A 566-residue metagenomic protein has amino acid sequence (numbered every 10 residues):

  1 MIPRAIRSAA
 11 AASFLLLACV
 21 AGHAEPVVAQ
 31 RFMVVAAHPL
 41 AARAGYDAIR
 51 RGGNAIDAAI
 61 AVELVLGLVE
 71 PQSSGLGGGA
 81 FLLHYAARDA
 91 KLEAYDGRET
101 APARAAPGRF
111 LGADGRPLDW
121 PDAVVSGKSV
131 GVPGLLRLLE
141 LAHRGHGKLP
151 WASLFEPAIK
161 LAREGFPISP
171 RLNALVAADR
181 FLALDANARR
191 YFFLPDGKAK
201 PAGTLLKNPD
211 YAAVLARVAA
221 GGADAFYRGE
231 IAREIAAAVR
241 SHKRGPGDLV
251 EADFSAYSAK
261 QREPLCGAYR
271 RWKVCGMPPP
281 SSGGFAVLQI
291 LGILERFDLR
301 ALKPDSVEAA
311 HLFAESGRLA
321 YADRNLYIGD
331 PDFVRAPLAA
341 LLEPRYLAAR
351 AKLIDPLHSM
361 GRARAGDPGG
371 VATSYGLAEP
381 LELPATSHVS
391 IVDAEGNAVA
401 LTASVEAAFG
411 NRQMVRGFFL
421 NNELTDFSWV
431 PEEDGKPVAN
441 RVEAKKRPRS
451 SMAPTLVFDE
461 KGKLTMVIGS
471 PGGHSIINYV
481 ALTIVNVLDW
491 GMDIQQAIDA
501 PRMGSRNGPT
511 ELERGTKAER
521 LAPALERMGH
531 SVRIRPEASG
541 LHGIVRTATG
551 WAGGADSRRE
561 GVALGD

Functional and structural regions predicted by a protein language model:
A9-C19: Bacterial N-terminal signal peptides
A24-R43, D47, A55-G221, F226-R228 (+7 more regions): Noncatalytic scaffold domains of N-terminal-nucleophile
A58-E63, A152-R163, R233-A236, P304-Y321 (+1 more regions): Short, well-structured alpha-helical segments that form the helix of a local strand-helix-strand
L68-G75, G79-Y85, D89-A94, G245-V250 (+2 more regions): Active-site rim segments in enzyme catalytic domains, especially the processed small/beta chain of N-terminal
Q261, L383-T386, S450-M452: Short, small/polar residue-rich loop motifs at catalytic or cofactor-binding pockets
R296-S404, D556: Internal maturation/activation junctions in enzymes
E395, K445-R447, V480, D489-E537: Extended C-terminal subregions enriched in glycine
